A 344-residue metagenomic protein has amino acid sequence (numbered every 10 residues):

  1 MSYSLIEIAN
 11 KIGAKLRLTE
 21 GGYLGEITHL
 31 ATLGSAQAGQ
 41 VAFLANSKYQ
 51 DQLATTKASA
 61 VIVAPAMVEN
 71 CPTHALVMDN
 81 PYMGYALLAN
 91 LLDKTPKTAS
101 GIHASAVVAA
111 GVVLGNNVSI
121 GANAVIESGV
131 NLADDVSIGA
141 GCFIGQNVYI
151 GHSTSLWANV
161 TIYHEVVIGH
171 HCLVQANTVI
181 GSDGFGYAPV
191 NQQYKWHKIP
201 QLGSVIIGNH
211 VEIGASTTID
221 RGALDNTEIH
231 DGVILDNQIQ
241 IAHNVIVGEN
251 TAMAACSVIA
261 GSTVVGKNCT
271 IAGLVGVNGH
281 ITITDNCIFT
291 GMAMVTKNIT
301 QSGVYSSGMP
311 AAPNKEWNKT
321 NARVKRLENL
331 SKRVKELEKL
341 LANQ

Functional and structural regions predicted by a protein language model:
M1-S105, N117, V166, H171 (+4 more regions): Terminal amphipathic alpha-helical/low-complexity segments used for targeting or macromolecular assembly
F43, G101-P313: Structural signal for interior beta-strand "rungs" in well-ordered beta-sheet cores of soluble enzyme domains
